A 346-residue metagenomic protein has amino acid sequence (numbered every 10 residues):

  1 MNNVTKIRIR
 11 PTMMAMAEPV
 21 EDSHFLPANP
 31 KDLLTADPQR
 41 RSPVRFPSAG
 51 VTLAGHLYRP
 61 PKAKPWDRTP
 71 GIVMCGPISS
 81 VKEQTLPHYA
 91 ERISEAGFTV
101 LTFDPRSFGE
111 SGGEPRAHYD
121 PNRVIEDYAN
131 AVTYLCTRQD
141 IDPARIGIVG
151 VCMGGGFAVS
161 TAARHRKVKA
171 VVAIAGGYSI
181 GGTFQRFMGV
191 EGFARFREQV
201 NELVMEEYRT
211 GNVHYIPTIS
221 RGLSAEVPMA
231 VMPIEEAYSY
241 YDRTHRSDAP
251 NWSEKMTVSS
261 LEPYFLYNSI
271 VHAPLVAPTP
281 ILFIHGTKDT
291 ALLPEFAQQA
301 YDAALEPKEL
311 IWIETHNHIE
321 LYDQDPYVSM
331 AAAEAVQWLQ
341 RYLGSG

Functional and structural regions predicted by a protein language model:
P19-D67: N-terminal cap/lid segment of alpha/beta-hydrolase-fold proteins
V81-T85, F108-G147, D325-M330: Catalytic nucleophile-loop/oxyanion-hole region of alpha/beta-hydrolase and closely related hydrolase-like folds
R92-G112: Conserved alpha/beta-hydrolase
V159-T244: Alpha/beta-hydrolase-fold enzymes
V276-A277, F283-H285: Short beta-strand/loop motif that positions the catalytic acidic residue of the alpha/beta-hydrolase fold
T290-F296: Conserved alpha/beta-hydrolase "acid-adjacent" motif
A304-I319: Catalytic histidine neighborhood in serine/cysteine hydrolases with alpha/beta-hydrolase-type architecture
H316, Q324-G346: Catalytic active-site module of serine/aspartate enzymes centered on a nucleophile-bearing elbow/loop
